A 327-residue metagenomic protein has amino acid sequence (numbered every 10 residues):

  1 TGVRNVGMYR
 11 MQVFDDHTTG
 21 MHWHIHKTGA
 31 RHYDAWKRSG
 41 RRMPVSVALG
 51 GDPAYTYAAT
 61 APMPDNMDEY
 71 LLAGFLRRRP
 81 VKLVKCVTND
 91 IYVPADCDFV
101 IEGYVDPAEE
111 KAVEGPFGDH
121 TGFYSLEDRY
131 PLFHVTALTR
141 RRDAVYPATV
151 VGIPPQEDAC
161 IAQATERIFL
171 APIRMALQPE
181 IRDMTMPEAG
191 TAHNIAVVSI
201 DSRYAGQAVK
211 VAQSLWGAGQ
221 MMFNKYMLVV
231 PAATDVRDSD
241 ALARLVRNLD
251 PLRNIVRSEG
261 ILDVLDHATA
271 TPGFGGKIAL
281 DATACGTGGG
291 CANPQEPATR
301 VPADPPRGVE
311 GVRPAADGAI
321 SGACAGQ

Functional and structural regions predicted by a protein language model:
T1-A48: Internal mixed beta-strand/loop scaffold within catalytic domains of large alpha/beta enzymes
D52-Q327: Charged, compositionally biased interaction regions
